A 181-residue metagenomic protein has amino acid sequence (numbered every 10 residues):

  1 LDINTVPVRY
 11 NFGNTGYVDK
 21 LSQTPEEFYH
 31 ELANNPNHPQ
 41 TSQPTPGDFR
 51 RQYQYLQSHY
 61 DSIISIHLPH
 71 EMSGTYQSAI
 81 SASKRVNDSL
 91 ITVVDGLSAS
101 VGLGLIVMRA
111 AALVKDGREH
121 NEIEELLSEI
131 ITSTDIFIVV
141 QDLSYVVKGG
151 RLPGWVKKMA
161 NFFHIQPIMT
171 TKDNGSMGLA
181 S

Functional and structural regions predicted by a protein language model:
L1-Q43: N-terminal glycine-rich anion-binding loop in soluble enzyme alpha/beta folds
L1-T15, S62, E71-T92, S98-S181: Mixed-charge interfacial surface used for oligomerization/domain docking and macromolecular partner engagement
N37, S58, R118-E119: Alpha-helical structural elements of signaling/regulatory helical domains
T41-Q52: Glycine-rich, highly charged phosphate/nucleotide-binding loops
Q52-S58: Short, well-structured alpha-helical segments in soluble
